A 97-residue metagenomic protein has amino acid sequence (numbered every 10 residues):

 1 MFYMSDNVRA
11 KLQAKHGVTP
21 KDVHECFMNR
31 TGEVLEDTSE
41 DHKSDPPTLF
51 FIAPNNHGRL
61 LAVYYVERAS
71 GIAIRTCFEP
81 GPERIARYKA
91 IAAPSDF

Functional and structural regions predicted by a protein language model:
M1-F97: Ribonuclease/tRNase effector modules and their secretory precursors
